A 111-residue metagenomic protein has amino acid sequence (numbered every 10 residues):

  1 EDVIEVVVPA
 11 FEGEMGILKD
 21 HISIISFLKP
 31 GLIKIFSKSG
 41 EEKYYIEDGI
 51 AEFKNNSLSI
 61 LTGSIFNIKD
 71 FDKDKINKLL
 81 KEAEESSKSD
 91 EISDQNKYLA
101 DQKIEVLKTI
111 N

Functional and structural regions predicted by a protein language model:
E1-L79: Compact, glycine-rich, soluble single-domain proteins
F66-N111: Acidic/glycine-rich phosphate/pyrophosphate-binding loops and surrounding catalytic core that coordinate Mg2+
